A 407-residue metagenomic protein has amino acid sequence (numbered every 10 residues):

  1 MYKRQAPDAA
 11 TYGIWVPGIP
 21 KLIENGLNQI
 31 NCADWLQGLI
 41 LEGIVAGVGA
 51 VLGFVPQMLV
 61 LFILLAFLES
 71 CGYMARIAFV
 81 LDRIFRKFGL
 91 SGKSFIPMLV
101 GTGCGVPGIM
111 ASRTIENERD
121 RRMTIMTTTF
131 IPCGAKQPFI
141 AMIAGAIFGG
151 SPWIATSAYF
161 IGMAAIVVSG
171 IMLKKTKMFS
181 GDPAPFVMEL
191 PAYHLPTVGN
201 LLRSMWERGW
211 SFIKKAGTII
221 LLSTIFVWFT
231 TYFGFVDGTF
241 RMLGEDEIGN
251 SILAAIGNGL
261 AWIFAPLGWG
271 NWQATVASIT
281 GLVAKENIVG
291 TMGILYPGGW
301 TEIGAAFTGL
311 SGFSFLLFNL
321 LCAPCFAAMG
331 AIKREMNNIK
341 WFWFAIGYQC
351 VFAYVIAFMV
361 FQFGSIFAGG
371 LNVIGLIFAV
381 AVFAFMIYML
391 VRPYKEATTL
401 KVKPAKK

Functional and structural regions predicted by a protein language model:
K3-R4, L61-A66, A144-A146, Y159-K174 (+4 more regions): Hydrophobic core segments of alpha-helical transmembrane domains in multi-pass membrane transport and ion-translocation
R4-I44, F88, I109-R121, F226-V351: Extended, low-charge hydrophobic alpha-helical regions
T11-I19, I84, T129-P132, I147-F148 (+4 more regions): Small-residue-enriched core segments of transmembrane alpha-helices in multipass membrane transport and channel
A75-G105, S180-S204, P404-K407: Juxtamembrane inter-helical linkers in multi-pass membrane proteins
V106-A184, G293: Conserved phosphate-handling catalytic cores of large alpha/beta enzymes
F130, G134-T156, G330-N338, V355-N372: Transmembrane helix-loop junctions at the membrane interface of multipass transporters and ion channels
K175-T176, Y388-P404: Membrane-interface capping segments at transmembrane-helix boundaries
M178-F179, P183, Y193-M242, N258-A261: Long hydrophobic segments that form regular secondary structure
